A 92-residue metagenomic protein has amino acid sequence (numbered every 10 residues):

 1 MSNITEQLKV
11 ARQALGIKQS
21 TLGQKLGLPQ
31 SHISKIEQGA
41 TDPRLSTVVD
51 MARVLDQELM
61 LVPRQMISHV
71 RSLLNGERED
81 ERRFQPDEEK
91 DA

Functional and structural regions predicted by a protein language model:
M1-N3: A detector for short, charged/polar N-terminal pre-domain segments
E6-T21, D80-Q85: Short basic helix-loop element that most often maps to the first helix and adjoining turn of HTH DNA-binding modules
Q13, Q24, R53: Alpha-helical residues within the helix-turn-helix
I17-S34: Short alpha-helical DNA-recognition segment
S46-V62: DNA major-groove recognition helix of helix-turn-helix/homeodomain DNA-binding modules
V62-A92: Short, charged recognition helix plus adjacent turn of helix-turn-helix-like nucleic-acid-binding domains
